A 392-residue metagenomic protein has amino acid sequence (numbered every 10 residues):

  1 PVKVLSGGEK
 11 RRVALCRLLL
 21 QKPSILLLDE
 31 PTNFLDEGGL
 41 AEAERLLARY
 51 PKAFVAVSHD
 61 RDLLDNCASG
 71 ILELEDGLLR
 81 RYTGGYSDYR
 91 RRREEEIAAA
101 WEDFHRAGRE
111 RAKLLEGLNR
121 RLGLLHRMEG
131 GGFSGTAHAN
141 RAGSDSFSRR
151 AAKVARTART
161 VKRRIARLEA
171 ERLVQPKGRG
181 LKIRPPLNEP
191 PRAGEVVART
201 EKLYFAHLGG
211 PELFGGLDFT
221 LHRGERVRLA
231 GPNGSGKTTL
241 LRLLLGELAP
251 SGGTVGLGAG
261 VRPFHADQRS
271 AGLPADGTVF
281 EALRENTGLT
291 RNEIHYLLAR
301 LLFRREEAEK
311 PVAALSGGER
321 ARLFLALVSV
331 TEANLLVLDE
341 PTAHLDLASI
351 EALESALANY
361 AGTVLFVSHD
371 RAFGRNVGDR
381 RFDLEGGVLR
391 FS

Functional and structural regions predicted by a protein language model:
P1-F104, P185, P191-S392: ABC ATP-binding cassette signature C-motif
P1-G8, R92-P211: Coupling and communication elements adjacent to P-loop NTPase active sites across diverse families
